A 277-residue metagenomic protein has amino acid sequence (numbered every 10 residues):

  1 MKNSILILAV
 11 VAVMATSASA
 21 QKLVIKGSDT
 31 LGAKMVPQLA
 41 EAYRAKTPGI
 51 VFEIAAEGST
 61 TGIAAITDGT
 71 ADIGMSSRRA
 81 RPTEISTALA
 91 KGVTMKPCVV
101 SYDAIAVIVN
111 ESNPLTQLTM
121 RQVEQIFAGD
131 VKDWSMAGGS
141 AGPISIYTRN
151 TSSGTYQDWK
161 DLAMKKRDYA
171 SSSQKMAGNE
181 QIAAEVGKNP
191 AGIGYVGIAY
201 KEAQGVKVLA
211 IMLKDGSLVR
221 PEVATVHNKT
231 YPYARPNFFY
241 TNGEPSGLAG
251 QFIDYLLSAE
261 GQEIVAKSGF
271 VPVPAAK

Functional and structural regions predicted by a protein language model:
M1-I5: Positively charged n-region of N-terminal signal peptides that target proteins for export
I7-L8, A18: Cleavable N-terminal signal peptides
L8-A9, R78: A ubiquitous, low-specificity "background" feature that marks scattered single residues across proteins without
A9-V10, A33: Enrichment for repetitive, rod-forming helical segments
V10-A12, Y43: Generic low-complexity, intrinsically disordered sequence content enriched in small uncharged/hydrophobic residues
V13-A20: Sec/Tat signal peptide C-region and signal peptidase I cleavage site
A20-K277: Exported/periplasmic ABC-transporter solute-binding proteins
